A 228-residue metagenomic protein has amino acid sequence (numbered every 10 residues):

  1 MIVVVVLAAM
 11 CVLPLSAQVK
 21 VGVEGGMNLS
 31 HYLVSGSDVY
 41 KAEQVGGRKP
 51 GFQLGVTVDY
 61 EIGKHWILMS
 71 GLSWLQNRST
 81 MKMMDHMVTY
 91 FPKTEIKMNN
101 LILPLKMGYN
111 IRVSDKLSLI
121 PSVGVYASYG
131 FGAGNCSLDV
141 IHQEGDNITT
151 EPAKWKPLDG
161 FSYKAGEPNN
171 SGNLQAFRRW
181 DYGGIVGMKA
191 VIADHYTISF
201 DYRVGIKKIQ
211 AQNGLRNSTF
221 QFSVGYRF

Functional and structural regions predicted by a protein language model:
A17-G55, D115, F177, G205 (+1 more regions): Short glycine/proline- and aromatic-enriched beta-strand/turn motifs that initiate or cap beta-hairpins
V19, W66-L68, L117, A190 (+1 more regions): Repeated loop/turn-to-beta-strand initiation elements of outer-membrane beta-barrel proteins
K20, V191, R216-F228: Outer-membrane beta-barrel "beta-signal"
V23-G25, S70-L72, L105, P121-V123 (+3 more regions): Membrane-embedded beta-strand positions of outer-membrane beta-barrel proteins
M27-H31, W74-R78, I102-P104, I111 (+3 more regions): Transmembrane beta-strands of outer-membrane beta-barrel pores
Y32-K49, N77-N100, G130-R179, K208 (+1 more regions): Extracellular/periplasm-exposed beta-strand and loop segments of Gram-negative cell-envelope proteins, dominated by
R48-F52, K97-L103, L117, W180-G184 (+1 more regions): Residues that define the transmembrane beta-barrel architecture of outer-membrane proteins
Y60-K64, I111-D115, I192-D194, F228: Outer-membrane beta-barrel strand-turn architecture
